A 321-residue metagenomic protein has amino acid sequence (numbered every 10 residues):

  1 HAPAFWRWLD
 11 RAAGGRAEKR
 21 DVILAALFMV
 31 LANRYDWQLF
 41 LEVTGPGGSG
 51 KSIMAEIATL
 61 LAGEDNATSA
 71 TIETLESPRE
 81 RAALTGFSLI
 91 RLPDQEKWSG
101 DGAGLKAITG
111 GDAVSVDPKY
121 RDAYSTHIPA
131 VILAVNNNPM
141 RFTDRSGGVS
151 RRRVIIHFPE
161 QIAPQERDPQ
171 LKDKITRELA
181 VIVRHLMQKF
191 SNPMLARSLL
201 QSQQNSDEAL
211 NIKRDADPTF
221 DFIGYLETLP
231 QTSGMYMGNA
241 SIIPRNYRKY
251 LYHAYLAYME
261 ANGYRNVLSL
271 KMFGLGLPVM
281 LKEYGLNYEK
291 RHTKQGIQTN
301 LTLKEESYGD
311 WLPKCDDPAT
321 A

Functional and structural regions predicted by a protein language model:
H1-G86, V154-H157, L186, L195 (+3 more regions): P-loop NTPase catalytic core of nucleic-acid-dependent motor ATPases
K19-I23, K51-M54, D101, L179 (+2 more regions): Hydrophobic (often cysteine-bearing) scaffold residues that line and stabilize catalytic clefts of nucleotide/cofactor
D21-A25, L39-E42, P118-R121, L186 (+3 more regions): Short coil/turn segments at secondary-structure boundaries
M54-I57, A83, F87, D101-I108 (+3 more regions): Alpha-helical scaffold elements adjacent to nucleotide-binding pockets in ATP/GTP-utilizing enzyme cores
T59, A67-T68, T176-D221: Phosphate-handling catalytic cores of nucleic-acid transaction enzymes
A62-S77, S99-G102, P118-A123, P129-A130 (+4 more regions): Positively charged interface segments
E80-S125: Conserved nucleotide-sensing/catalytic segment adjacent to the nucleotide-binding pocket in NTP-handling enzymes
S88-R91, I132-N136: Conserved two-lobed SF2 helicase motor
